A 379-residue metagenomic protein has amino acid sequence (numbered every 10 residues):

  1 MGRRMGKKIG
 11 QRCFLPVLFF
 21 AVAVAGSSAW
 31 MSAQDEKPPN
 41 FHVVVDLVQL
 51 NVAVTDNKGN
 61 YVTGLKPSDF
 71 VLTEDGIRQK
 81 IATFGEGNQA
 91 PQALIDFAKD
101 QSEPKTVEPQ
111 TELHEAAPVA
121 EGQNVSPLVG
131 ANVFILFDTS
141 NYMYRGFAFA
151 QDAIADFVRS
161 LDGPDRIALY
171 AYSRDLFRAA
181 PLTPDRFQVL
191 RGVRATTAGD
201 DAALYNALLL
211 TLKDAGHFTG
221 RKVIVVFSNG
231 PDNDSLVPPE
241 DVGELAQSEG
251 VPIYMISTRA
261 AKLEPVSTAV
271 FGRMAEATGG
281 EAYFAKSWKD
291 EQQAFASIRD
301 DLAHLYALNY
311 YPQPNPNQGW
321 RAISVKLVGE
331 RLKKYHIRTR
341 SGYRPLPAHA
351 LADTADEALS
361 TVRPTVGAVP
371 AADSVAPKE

Functional and structural regions predicted by a protein language model:
M1-R12: N-terminal secretory signal peptides that target proteins for export/translocation
R3, L18-F19, D69: Exposed boundary/loop context
G6, G26-A33: Short, low-complexity disordered leader/linker segments with a strong preference for bacterial N-terminal type II
K8-I9, P16-V17, V54, A368: Intrinsically disordered, low-complexity segments enriched in polar/charged small residues
G10, L15-P16, D200, E264: Hydrophobic alpha-helical segments and their boundary regions
L15-S28: Bacterial N-terminal signal peptides
W30-E379: Scaffold/interface architecture of coatomer-like assemblies
